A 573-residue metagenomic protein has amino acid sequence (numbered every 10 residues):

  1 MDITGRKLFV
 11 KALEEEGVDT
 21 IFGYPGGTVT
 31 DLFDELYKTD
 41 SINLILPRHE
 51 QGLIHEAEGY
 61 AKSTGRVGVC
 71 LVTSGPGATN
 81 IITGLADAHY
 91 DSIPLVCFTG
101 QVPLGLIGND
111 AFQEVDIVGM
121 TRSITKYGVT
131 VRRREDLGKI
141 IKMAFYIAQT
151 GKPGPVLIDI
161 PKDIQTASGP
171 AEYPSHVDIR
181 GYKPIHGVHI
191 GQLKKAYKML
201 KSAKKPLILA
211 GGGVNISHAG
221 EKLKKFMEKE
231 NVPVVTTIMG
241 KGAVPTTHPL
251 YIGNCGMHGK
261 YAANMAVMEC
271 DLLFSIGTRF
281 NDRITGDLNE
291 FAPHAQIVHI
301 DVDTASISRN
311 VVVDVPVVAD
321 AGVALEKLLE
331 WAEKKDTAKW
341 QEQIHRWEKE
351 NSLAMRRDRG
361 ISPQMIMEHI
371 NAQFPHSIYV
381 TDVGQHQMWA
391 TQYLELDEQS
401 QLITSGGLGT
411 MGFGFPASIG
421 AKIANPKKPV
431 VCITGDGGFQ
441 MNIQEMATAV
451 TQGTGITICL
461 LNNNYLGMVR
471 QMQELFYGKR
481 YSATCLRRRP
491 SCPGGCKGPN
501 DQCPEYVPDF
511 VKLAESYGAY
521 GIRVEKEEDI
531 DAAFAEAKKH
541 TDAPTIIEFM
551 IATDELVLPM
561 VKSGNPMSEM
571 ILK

Functional and structural regions predicted by a protein language model:
M1-A332, H369, I378, G455-I458 (+3 more regions): N-terminal alpha/beta PP-like core and its mobile active-site loop of ThDP/TPP-dependent enzymes
D2, E50, N109-D110, K183-Y197 (+7 more regions): A general structural motif
R6-F9, E14, D19, L32-L36 (+1 more regions): Active-site diphosphate/adenylate-binding microenvironment
V29, E50-H55, H386-M388, K526-I530: Short acidic loop-to-helix transition motifs that present clustered carboxylates
I107, F112-Q113, S308-N310, P316-V318 (+2 more regions): Thiamine diphosphate
I124-Y127, D178-I179, H345-R359, G495-C496: Short glycine/proline- and acidic residue-enriched helix-loop micro-motifs that form flexible lids or anion-recognition
P153-V156, K334-W347, I546: Flexible, glycine/charged-enriched surface loops at secondary-structure junctions
D159, V380-D382, E548: Short beta-strand segments
